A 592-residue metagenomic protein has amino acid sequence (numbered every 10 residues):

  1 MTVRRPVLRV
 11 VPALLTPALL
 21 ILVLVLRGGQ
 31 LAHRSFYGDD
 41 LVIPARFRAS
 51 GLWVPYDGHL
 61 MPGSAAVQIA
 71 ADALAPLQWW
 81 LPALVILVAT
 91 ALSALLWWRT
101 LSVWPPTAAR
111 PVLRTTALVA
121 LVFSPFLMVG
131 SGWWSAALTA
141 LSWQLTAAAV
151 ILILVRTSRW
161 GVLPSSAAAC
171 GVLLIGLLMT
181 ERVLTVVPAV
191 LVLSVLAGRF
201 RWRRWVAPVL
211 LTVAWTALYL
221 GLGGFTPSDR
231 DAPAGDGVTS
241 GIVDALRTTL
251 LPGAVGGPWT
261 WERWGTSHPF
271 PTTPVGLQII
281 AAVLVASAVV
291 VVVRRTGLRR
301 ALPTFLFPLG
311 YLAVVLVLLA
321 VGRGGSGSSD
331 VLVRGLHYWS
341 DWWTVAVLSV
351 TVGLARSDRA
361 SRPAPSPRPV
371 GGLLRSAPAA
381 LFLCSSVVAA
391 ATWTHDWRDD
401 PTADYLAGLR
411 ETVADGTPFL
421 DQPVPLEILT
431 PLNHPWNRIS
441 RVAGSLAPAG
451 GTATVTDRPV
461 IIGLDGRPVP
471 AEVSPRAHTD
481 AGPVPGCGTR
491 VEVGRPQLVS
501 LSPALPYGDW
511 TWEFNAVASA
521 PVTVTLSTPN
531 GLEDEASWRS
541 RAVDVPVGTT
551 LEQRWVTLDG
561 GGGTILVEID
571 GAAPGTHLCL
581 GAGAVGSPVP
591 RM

Functional and structural regions predicted by a protein language model:
T2-F47, V54-G63, Q68, D72 (+7 more regions): Intrinsically disordered, polar/acidic, low-complexity terminal segments
R34, Y56, L60, L81-V88 (+4 more regions): Membrane-embedded glycan-lipid processing machinery
S35, L96-R114, V122, W134 (+2 more regions): Transmembrane alpha-helical segments of multipass membrane enzymes and assembly factors that act on membrane-embedded
R110-S131, L141-A147, S165-C170: Membrane-embedded helix bundles of polyisoprenyl
I153-L174, R203-V206: Short hydrophobic alpha-helices at membrane interfaces in multi-pass membrane enzymes
T185-V213: Perimembrane helix-loop-helix junctions
L298-G327, F382: Transmembrane alpha-helix segments characteristic of polytopic inner-membrane glycan-assembly/cell-envelope
S326-D358: Hydrophobic/aromatic-rich transmembrane helices and adjacent perimembrane loops
